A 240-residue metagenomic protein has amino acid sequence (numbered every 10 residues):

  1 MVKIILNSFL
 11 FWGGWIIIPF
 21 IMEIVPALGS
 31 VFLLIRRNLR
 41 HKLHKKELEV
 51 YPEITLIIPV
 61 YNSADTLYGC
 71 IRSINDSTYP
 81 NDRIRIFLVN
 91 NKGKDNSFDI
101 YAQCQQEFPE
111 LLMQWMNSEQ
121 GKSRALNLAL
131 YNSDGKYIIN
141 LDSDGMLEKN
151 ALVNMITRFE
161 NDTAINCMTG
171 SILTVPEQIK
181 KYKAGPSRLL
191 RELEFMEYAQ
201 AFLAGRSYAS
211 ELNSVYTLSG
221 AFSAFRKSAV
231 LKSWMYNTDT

Functional and structural regions predicted by a protein language model:
M1-V50: N-terminal membrane-anchoring/stem segments of glycan-assembly enzymes
P52-T55, R85: Cell-envelope/extracellular polymer assembly enzymes that use nucleotide-activated donors
Y68, D95-Q103, N150: Acidic helix N-cap motif at the loop->helix transition within catalytic regions of sugar-transfer enzymes
R72-R83: Short, acidic, metal-binding catalytic loop of nucleotide-sugar glycosyltransferases
N90-D99, S118-Q120: A conserved acidic beta->alpha catalytic loop
N96, G145-R158: Acidic donor-binding/catalytic loop of UDP-sugar-dependent glycosyltransferases, especially processive GT2
F108, R124-A125, I156-D239: Long helical/loop segments within the catalytic core of UDP-sugar-dependent glycosyltransferases, especially the large
I138: Short aromatic/hydrophobic "clamp" motif used to bind/position activated sugar donors
